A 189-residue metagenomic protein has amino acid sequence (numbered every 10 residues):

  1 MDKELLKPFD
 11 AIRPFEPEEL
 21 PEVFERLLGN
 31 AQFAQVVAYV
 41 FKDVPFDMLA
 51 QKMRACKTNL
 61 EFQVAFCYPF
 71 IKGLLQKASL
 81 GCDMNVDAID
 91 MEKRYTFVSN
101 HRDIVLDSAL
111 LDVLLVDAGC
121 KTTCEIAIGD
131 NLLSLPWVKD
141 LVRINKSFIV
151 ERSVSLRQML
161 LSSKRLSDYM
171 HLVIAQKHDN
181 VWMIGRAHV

Functional and structural regions predicted by a protein language model:
M1-Y95, H101-D112, V116, T123 (+2 more regions): Membrane-anchoring hydrophobic helices of lipid-metabolizing enzymes
K93-S99, L166-H188: Conserved Motif II region of HX4D acyltransferases
V98-H101, I128, L156, L160: Short, charged/polar micro-motifs that form catalytic or ligand-binding hotspots
D112, K121-S134: Carboxylate/His-rich catalytic cores and anion/metal-binding grooves
T123-E125, S163-D168: Basic/hydrophobic alpha-helical interface regions
I128, R152, G185-R186: Short, structured patches in soluble enzyme cores that scaffold and shape functional sites
L135-L166, Q176-K177: Short, flexible helix-coil linker/hinge segments at the edges of structured domains or between repeats
